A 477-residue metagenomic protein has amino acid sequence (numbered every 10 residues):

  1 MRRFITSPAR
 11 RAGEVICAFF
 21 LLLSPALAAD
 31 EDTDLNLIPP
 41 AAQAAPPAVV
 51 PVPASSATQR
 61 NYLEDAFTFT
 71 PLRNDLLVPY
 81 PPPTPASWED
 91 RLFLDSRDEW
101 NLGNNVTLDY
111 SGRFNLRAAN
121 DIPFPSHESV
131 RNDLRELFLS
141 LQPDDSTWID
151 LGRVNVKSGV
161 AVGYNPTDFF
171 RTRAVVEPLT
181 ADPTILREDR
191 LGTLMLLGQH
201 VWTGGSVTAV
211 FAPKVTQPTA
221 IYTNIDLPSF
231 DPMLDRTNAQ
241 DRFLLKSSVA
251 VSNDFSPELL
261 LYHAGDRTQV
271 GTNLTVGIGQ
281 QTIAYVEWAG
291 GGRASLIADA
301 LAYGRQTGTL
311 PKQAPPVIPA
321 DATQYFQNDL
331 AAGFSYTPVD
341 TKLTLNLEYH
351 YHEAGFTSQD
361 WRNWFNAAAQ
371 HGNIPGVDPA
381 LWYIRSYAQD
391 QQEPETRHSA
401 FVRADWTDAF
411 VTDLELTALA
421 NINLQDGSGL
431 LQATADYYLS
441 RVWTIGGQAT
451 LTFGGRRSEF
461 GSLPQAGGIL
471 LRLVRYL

Functional and structural regions predicted by a protein language model:
P25-S87, F93-R97, N101: N-terminal periplasmic/intermembrane-space "pro-region" immediately following the signal or transit peptide
N61-F67, Y110-G112, L151, G198 (+10 more regions): Membrane-embedded beta-strand positions of outer-membrane beta-barrel proteins
D65-P71, V78-P82, S111-L116, I122 (+7 more regions): Transmembrane beta-strand segments that form the barrel wall of outer-membrane beta-barrel proteins
A86-L92, V130-R135, R190-L194, V201 (+6 more regions): Residues that define the transmembrane beta-barrel architecture of outer-membrane proteins
E99-T216, V249, G454: Outer membrane beta-barrel
N104-D109, S146-I149, G204-A209, T216-Q217 (+5 more regions): Repeated loop/turn-to-beta-strand initiation elements of outer-membrane beta-barrel proteins
W202, A400-A404, A449-L451, L463-L477: Outer-membrane beta-barrel "beta-signal"
S252-D254, T275-N421: Detector for outer-membrane/organellar transmembrane beta-barrel domains, recognizing the amphipathic beta-strand
